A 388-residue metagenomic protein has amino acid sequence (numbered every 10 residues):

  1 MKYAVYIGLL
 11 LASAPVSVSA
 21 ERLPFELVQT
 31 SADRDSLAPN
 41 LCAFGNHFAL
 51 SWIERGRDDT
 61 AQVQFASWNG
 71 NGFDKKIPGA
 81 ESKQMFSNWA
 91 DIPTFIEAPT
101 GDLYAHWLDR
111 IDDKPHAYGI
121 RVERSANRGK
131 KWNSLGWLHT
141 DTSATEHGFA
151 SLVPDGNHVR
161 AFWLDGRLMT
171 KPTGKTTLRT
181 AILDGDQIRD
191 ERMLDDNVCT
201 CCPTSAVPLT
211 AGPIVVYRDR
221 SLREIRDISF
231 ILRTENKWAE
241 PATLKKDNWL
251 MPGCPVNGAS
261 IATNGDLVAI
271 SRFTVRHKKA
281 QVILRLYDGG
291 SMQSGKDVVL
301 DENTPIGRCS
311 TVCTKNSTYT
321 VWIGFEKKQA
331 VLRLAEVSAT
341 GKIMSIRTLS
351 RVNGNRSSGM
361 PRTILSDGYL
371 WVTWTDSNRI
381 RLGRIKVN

Functional and structural regions predicted by a protein language model:
A4-S13: Sec-dependent N-terminal signal peptides
A20-N388: Extracellular, repeat-based ectodomains that mediate carbohydrate processing or recognition
